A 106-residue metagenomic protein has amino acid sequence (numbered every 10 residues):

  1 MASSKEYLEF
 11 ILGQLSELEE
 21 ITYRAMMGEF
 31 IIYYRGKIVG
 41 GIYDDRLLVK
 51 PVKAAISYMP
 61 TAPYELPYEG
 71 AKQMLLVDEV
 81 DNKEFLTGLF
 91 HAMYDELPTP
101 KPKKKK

Functional and structural regions predicted by a protein language model:
M1-K106: Charge-dense, helix-prone N-terminal extensions
